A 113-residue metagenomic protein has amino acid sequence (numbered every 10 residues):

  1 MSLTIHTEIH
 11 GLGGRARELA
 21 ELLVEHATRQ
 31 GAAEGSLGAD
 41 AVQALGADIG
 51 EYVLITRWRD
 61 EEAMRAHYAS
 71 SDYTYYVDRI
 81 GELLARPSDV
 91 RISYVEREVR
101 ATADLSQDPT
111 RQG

Functional and structural regions predicted by a protein language model:
S2-I9, A39-Y68, L105: Short, well-ordered beta-strand segments in beta-rich or mixed alpha/beta enzyme and ligand-binding folds
I9-L19: Short, surface-exposed ligand-recognition loops at beta-strand->loop->(often short) alpha-helix junctions that present
G14, A47, S71, Y75: Short alpha-helical
R15-R17, E62, E98-R100: Residue-level signal for secondary-structure boundary sites
E25-L37, R57-R91: An amphipathic, aromatic/His-enriched active-site/gating alpha helix that lines ligand/cofactor pockets
D40-D48, D78-G113: Glycine-rich beta-strand-turn "strand-cap" elements at beta-sheet edges
